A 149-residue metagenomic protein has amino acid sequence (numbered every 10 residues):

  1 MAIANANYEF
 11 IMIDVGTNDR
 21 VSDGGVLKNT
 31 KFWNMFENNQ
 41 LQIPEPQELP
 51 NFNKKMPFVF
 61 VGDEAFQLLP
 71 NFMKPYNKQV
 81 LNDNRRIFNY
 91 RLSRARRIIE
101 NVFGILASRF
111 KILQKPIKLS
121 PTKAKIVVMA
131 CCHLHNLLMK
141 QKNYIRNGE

Functional and structural regions predicted by a protein language model:
M1-E149: Short, well-ordered secondary-structure "scaffold" segments embedded in the functional core of diverse domains
